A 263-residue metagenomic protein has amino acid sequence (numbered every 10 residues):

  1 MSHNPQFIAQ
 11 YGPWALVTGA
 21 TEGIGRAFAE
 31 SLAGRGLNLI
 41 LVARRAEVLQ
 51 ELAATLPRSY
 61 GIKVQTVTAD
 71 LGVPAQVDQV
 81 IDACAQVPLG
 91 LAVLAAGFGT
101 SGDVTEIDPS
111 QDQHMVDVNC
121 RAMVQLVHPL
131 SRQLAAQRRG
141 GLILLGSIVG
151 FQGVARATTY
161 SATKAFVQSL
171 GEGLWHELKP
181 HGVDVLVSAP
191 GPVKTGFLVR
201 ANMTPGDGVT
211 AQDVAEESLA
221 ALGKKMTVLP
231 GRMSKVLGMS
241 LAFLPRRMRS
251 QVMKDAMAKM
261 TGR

Functional and structural regions predicted by a protein language model:
W14, T21-E22: Conserved glycine-rich cofactor-binding loop
R35-L52: Conserved glycine-rich Rossmann-like NAD(P)H-binding loop of the short-chain dehydrogenase/reductase
D103-T105, Q111-V116: Substrate-binding pocket helix/loop in short-chain dehydrogenase/reductase
T105, V154-T158: Active-site loop immediately N-terminal to the catalytic Tyr-X3-Lys motif of short-chain dehydrogenase/reductase
V127, T163: Active-site helix of classical SDR
S147: Residue(s) in the substrate-gating loop at a strand-loop-helix junction that position the organic substrate next
V187, M203-M239: C-terminal helical subdomain
